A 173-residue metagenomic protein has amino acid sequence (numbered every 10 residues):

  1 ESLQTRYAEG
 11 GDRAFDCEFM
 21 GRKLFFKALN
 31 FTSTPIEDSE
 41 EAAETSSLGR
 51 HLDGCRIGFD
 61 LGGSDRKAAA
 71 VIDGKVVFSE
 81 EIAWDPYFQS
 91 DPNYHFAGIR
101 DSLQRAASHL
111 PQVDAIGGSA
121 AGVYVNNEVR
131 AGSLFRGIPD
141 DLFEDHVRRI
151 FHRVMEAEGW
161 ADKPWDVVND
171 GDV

Functional and structural regions predicted by a protein language model:
E1-A83: Long, mid-chain structured domain cores
S2-N30, D85-A97, A115, G122-V173: Glycine-rich phosphate-binding loop and adjoining helix at the ATP-binding site of ATP-dependent phosphoryl-transfer
S39-E40, H51, I99-R100, D145-I150: Short amphipathic alpha-helical surface micro-motifs
G54-D60, V113-G117, D166: Short glycine-aspartate micro-motif
L61-D101, R105, S133-G137: Short glycine-rich, Thr/Ser-proximal phosphate-binding strand/loop in the N-terminal lobe of ATP-dependent enzymes
I72, A120-G122: Short, small-residue-rich loop/turn micro-motifs
A106-V113: Cysteine/selenocysteine-centered motifs that mediate thiol-based redox chemistry or coordinate metal-sulfur cofactors
